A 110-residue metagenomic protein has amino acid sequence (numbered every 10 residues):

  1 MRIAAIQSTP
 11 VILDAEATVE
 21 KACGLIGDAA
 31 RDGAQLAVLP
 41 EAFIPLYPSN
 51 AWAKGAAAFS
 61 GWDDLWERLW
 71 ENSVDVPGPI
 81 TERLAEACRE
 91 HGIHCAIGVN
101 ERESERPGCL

Functional and structural regions predicted by a protein language model:
M1-A5: Extreme N-terminal starter segment of soluble prokaryotic enzymes
T9, F43, N100-E101: Catalytic metal-binding/acid-base residues of hydrolase active sites
T9-G24: N-terminal phosphate-binding loop and adjacent alpha-helix
T18, I26-G55, L65, C88 (+1 more regions): Active-site beta-strand/loop signature of hydrolases that rely on acidic residues for catalysis
S60: Active-site catalytic microenvironments in core metabolic enzymes, especially phosphate/sugar-handling
E67-L110: Catalytic-core segment of enzymes that process non-peptidic bonds
